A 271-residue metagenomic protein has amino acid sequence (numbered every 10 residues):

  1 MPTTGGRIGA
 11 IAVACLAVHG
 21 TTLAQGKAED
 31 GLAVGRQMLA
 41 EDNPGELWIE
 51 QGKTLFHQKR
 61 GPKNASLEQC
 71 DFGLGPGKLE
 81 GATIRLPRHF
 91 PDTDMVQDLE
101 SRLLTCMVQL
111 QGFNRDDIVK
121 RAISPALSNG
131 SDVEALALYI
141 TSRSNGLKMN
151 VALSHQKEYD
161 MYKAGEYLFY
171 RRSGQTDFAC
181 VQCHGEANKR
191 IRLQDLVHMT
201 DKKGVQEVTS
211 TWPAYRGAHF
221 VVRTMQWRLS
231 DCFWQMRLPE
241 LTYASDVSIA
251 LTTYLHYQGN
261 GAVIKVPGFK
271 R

Functional and structural regions predicted by a protein language model:
M1-A10: Bacterial N-terminal signal peptides that target proteins for export
A12-A14: Hydrophobic helical h-region of N-terminal Sec-dependent signal peptides in bacterial secretory/periplasmic proteins
H19-T21: N-terminal signal peptide c-region/cleavage motif recognized by signal peptidases
Q25-L47, H57-A135, N145-G146, R171-R271: Electron-transfer interface patches adjacent to heme c in soluble/periplasmic c-type cytochromes and di-/multiheme
Q37-T54, G146-E166: Short, charged low-complexity linear segments at domain edges
L136-I140, A152: Hydrophobic, well-structured mid-protein blocks that either form specific transmembrane helices
